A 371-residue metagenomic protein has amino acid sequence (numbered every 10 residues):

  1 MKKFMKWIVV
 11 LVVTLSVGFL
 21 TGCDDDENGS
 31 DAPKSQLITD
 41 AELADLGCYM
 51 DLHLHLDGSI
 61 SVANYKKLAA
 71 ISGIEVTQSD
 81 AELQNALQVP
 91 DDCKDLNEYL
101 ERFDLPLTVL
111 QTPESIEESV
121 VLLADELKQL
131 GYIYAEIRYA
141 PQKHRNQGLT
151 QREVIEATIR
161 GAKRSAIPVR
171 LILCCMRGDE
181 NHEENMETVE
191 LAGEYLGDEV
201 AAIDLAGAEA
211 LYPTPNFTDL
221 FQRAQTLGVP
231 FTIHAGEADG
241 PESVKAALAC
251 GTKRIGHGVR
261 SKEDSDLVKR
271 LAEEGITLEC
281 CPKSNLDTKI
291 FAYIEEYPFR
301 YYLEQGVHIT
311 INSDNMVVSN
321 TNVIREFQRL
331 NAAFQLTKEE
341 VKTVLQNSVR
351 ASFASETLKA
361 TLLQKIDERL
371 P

Functional and structural regions predicted by a protein language model:
M1-V9: Bacterial N-terminal signal peptides that target proteins for export
F4, N28-L37, A41: Acidic/polar, low-complexity intrinsically disordered N-terminal segments immediately downstream of a Sec signal
V12-L15: Repetitive helical segments and hydrophobic/amphipathic motifs
G18-G22: C-terminal motif of bacterial Sec signal peptides marking the signal peptidase cleavage site
D24-D26: Bacterial signal peptide processing site
S35-V229, A238-S243, A249, K253-R254 (+2 more regions): Metal-cofactor-binding active-site regions of metalloenzymes
F231-I233: Conserved hydrophobic beta-strand within the GNAT/NAT acetyltransferase core sheet that lines the active-site cleft
